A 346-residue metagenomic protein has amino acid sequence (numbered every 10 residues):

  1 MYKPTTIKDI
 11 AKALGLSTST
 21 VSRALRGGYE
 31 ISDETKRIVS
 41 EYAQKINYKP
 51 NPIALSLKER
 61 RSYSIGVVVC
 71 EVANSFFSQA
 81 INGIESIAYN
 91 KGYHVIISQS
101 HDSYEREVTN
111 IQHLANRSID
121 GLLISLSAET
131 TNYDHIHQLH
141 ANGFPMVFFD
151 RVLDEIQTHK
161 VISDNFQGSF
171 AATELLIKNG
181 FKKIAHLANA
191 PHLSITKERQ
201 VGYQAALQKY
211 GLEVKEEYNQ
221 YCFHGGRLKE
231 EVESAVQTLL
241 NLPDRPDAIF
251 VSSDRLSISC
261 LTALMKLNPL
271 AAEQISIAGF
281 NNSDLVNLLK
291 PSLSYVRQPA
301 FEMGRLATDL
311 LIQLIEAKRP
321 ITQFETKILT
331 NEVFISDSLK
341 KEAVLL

Functional and structural regions predicted by a protein language model:
M1-S62, K340, L346: N-terminal helix-turn-helix DNA-binding module of bacterial transcription factors
M1-T6, R60-E174, N241, R245: Alpha-helical recognition/docking segments in bacterial nutrient-uptake and carbohydrate-utilization systems
S17, D120, K182-K183, D247: Short acidic/polar active-site loop segments enriched in Thr and Asp
C70-Q79, I97-R106, R151, V161-A171 (+5 more regions): Hinge/beta->alpha junction and helix N-cap segments in small-molecule ligand-binding domains
N90-K91, N142, L207-V214, L242-D244 (+1 more regions): Short helix-capping segments at alpha-helix termini
A235-L346: Flexible loop/turn connectors
